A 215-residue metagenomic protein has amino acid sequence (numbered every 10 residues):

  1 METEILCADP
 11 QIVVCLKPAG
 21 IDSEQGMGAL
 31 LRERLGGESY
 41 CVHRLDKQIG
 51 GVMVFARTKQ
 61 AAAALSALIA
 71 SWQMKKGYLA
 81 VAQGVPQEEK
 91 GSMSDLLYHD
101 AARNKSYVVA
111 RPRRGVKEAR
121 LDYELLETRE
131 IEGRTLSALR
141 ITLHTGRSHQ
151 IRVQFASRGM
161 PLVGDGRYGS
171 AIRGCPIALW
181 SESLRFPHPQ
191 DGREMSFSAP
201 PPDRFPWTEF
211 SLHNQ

Functional and structural regions predicted by a protein language model:
M1-R120, E124-T135, A178, S198-H213: RNA pseudouridine synthases
A8, P187-H188: Active-site beta-strand termini and strand-to-loop segments that position acidic
K17, L31, H99, G133-F186 (+1 more regions): Pseudouridine synthase
K47, F155-S157, Q190: A generic beta-sheet turn/junction motif
